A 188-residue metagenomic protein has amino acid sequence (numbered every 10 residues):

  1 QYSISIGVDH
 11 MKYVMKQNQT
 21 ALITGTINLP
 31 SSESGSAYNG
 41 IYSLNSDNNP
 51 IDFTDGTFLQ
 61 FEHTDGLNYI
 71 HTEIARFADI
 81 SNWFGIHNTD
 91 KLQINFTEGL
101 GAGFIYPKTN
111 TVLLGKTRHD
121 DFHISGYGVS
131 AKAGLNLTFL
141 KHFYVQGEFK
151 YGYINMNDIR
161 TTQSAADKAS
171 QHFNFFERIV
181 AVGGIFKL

Functional and structural regions predicted by a protein language model:
Q1, D121-I124: Surface-exposed strand-loop-strand hairpins of Gram-negative outer-membrane beta-barrel proteins
Y2-T111, G183-F186: Gram-negative (and chloroplast) outer-membrane scaffold detector with strong preference for beta-barrel transmembrane
L29-S32, S125, S170-F175: Glycine-rich loops and low-complexity Gly/Arg-rich segments that provide flexible linkers or classic glycine-based
G56-E62, L114-F122, Q163-H172: Extracellular loop and loop/strand-boundary signature of outer-membrane beta-barrel proteins
T64-I70, I94, H123-V129, N174-V180: Residues that define the transmembrane beta-barrel architecture of outer-membrane proteins
L100-A102, Y127-A133, Y151: Hydrophobic alpha-helical segments of small multi-pass membrane proteins
T109-L113, Y144-Q146: Short conserved catalytic/interaction loops centered on acidic-Pro-aromatic/His motifs
G134, T138-L188: Predominantly the C-terminal beta-signal and adjacent terminal strand-loop region of outer-membrane beta-barrel
